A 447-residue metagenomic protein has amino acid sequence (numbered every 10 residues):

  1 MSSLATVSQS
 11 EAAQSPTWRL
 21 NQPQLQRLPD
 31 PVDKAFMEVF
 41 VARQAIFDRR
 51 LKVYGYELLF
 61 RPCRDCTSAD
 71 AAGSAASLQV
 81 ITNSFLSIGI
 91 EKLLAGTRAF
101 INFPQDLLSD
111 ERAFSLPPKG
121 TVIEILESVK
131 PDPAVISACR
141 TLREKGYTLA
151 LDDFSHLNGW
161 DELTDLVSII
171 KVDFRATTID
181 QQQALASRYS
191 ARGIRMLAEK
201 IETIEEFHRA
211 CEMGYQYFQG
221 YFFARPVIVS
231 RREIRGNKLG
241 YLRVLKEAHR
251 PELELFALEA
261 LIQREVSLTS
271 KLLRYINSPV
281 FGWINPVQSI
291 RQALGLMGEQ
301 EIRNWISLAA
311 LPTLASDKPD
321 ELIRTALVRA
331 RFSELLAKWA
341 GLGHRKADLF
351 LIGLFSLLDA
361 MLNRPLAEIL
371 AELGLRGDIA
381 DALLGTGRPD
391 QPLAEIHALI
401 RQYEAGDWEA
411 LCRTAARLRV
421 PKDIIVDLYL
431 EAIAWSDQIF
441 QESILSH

Functional and structural regions predicted by a protein language model:
M1-Q9: Coupling/switch/interface segments within P-loop NTPase motor domains and analogous charged loops in nucleic-acid
S3, D180, E202-H447: Conserved alpha-helical "signature site" that marks functionally important helical segments or helix/loop junctions
L4, S15-G120, E127-K130, A134 (+3 more regions): Bacterial c-di-GMP phosphodiesterase EAL domain
F40-F47, V53-F60, V80-I81, A99-F103 (+13 more regions): Long, contiguous hydrophobic alpha-helical segments, chiefly transmembrane helices and signal peptides
L78, T82, D132, I136 (+4 more regions): Short, well-ordered alpha-helical scaffold segments within catalytic/effector domains
V80, S84-I88, G146, L357 (+2 more regions): Amphipathic alpha-helical segments in well-ordered regions
S87-E91, T141, R188, R209 (+1 more regions): A generic secondary-structure signal
R112-F223, R345-D348: The catalytic core of metal-dependent phosphodiesterases that act on cyclic dinucleotides
